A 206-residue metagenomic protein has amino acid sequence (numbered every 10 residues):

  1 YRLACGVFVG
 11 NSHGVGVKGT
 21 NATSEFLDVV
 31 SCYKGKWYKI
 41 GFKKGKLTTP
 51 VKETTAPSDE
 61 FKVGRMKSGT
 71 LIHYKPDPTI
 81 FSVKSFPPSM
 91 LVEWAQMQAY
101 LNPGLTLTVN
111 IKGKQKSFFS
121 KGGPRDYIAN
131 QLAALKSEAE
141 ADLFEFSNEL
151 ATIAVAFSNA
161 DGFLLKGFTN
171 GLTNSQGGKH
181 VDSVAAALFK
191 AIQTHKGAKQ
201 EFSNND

Functional and structural regions predicted by a protein language model:
Y1-K75, F81: GHKL (Bergerat-fold) ATPase N-terminal catalytic module, capturing the glycine-rich phosphate-binding loop and acidic
A4-V7, P78-P87, S175, A198-F202: Short, polar/flexible loop-turn hinges at active-site or ligand-entry regions and domain interfaces
F8-S12, G19, V83-P87, F119 (+2 more regions): Catalytic cores of large soluble enzymes that bind and process phosphate-bearing ligands
T23-S24, S31-Y33, Y74-P76, I111 (+2 more regions): Flexible glycine-/small-residue-rich
K39, V83-F86, L165: Short, charged, solvent-exposed linker or helix-capping segments at domain edges/interfaces that act as flexible hinges
E53-E60, S89-V92, Q96-A99, G104-D206: GHKL/Histidine-kinase-like ATPase module
